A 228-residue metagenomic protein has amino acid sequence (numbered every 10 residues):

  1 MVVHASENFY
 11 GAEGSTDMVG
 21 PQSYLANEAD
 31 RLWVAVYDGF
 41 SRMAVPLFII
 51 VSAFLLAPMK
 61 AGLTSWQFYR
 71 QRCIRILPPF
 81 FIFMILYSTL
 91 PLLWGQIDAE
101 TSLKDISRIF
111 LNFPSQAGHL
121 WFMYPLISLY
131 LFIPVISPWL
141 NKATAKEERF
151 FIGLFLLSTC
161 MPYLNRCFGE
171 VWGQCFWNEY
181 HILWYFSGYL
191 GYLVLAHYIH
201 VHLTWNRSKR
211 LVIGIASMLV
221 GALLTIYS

Functional and structural regions predicted by a protein language model:
M1-L25, F40, A44-L55, I74-G95 (+4 more regions): Kinked, hydrophobic transmembrane alpha-helices enriched for aromatic residues and small/kink-inducing positions
A5, A29-V36, F68, R72 (+2 more regions): Juxtamembrane loop-transmembrane helix junctions in multi-pass integral membrane proteins, especially the extracellular
S15-R31, E100-S107, E170-W177: Membrane-interface interhelical loops and short amphipathic "cap" helices that link adjacent transmembrane segments
A26-D30, D38-L47, M59-P91, E100-G118 (+3 more regions): Transmembrane alpha-helical segments and their boundary/interface "anchor" motifs in multi-pass integral membrane
A35, L56-A57: A short N-terminal beta->alpha junction/helix N-cap motif
S41, F48, A57, Y87 (+2 more regions): Hydrophobic alpha-helical segments with transmembrane-like composition
G62-R70, K142, V201-R210: Hydrophobic, small-residue-rich membrane helices and short re-entrant helix-turn-helix hairpins that build
S187, N206-S228: Alpha-helical transmembrane segments and terminal signal-anchor/GPI-anchor hydrophobic tails, characterized by long
